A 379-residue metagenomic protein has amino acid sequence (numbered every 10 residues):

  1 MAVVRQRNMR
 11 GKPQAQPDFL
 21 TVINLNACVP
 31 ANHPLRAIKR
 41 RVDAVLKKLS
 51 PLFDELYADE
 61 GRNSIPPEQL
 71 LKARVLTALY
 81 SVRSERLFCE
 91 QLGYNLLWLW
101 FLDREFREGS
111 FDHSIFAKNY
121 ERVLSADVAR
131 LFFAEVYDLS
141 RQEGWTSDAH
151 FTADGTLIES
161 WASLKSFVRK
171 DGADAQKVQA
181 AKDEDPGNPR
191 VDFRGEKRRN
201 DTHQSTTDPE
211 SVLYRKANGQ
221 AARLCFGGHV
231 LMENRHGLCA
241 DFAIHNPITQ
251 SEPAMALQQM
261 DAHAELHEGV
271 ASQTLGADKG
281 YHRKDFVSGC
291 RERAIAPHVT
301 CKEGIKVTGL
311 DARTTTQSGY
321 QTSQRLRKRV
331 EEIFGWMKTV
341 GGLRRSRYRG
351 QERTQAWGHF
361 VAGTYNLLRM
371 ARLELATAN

Functional and structural regions predicted by a protein language model:
M1-A44, V191, M370-N379: Charged, often Cys/His-bearing segments associated with DNA-binding zinc-finger transcription factors
Q6-P13, I38-W145, S160: Basic, low-complexity intrinsically disordered segments
Q16-T21, L49-F53, H113-F116, S205-T207 (+4 more regions): Short acidic (Asp/Glu) and glycine-rich catalytic loops that position anionic groups and cofactors
P30, P34, G61-Q69, S84 (+10 more regions): Secondary-structure capping and boundary motifs in well-ordered enzyme cores
G61-I65, L96, L275-K284, E303-I305: Acidic, metal-coordinating catalytic cores used for nucleic-acid/nucleotide bond scission and strand-transfer chemistry
G93, L102-R291, F360-Y365: Polybasic low-complexity intrinsically disordered regions
L99-A117, P297-V299, I305-T322: Phosphate-backbone recognition surface of nucleic-acid-processing proteins
Y320-N379: Basic, amphipathic alpha-helical segments enriched in Lys/Arg and hydrophobic/aromatic residues
